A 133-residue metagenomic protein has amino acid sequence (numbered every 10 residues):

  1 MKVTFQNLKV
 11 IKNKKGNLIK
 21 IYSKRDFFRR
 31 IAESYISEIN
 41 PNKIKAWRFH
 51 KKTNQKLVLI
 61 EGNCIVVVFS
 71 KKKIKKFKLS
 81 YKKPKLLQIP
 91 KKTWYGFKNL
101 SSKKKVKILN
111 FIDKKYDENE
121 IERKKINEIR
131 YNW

Functional and structural regions predicted by a protein language model:
M1-L86, S102-W133: Non-catalytic, conserved peripheral segments adjacent to functional cores
K98-L100: Asparagine-centered strand-capping/turn motif at beta-strand->loop junctions
